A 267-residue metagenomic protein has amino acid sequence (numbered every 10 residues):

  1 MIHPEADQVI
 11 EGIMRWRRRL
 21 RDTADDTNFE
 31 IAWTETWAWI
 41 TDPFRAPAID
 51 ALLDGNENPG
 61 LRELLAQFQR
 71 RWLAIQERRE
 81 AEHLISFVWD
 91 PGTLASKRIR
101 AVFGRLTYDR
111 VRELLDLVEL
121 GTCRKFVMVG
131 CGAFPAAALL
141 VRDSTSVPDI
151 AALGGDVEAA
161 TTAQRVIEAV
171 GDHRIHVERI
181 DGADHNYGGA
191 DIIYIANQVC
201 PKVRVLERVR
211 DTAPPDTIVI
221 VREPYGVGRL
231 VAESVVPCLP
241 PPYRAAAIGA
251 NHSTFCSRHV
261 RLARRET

Functional and structural regions predicted by a protein language model:
A38-G121: Conserved Class I S-adenosyl-L-methionine-dependent methyltransferase catalytic core
T122-F134: Conserved class I S-adenosyl-L-methionine
A133-V147: Conserved SAM-binding loop of SAM-dependent methyltransferases across substrates and taxa, primarily the Class I
D149-G155: Conserved SAM-binding motif I beta-strand of class I
T162-G189: S-adenosyl-L-methionine
C200-P214: A short, conserved alpha-helix within the catalytic core of class I
D216-G228: Conserved beta-strand signature within the Rossmann-like core of class I S-adenosyl-L-methionine
Y225-T267: Active-site capping/gating segments
